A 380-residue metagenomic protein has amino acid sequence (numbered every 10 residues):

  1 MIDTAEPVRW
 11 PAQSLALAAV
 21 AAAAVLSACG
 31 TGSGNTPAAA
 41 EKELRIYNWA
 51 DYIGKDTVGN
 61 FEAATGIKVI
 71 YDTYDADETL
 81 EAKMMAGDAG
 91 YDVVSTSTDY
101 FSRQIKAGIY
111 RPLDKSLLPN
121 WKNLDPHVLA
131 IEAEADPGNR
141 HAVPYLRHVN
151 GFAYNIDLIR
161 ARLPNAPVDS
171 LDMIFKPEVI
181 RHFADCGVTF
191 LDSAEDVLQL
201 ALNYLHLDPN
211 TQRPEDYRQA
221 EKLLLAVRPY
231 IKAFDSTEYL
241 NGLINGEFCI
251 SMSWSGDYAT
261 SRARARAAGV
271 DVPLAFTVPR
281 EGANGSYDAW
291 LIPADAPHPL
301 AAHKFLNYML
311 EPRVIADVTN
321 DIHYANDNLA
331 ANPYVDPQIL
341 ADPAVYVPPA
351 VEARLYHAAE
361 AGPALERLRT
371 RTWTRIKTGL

Functional and structural regions predicted by a protein language model:
V25-A28: C-terminal motif of bacterial Sec signal peptides marking the signal peptidase cleavage site
G30-T31, T36-Q104: Early extracytoplasmic/lumenal segment of secretory-pathway proteins
M85, A89-V93, R111-I156: A structural signal for short loop-to-beta-strand junctions that line the ligand-binding cleft of periplasmic/secreted
D99-Y110, A135-P167, E195-L205, G285-L291: Periplasmic solute-binding protein
R111-K122, D172, A268-N284, P293-D295: Short beta-strand->loop
C186-A201, L205-A275: Ligand-binding pocket segment of bilobal, Venus flytrap-like solute-binding proteins
N241, P349-L380: Conserved C-terminal helix/tail region of periplasmic/extracytoplasmic solute-binding proteins
P293-R354: Mature extracytoplasmic/periplasmic domains
